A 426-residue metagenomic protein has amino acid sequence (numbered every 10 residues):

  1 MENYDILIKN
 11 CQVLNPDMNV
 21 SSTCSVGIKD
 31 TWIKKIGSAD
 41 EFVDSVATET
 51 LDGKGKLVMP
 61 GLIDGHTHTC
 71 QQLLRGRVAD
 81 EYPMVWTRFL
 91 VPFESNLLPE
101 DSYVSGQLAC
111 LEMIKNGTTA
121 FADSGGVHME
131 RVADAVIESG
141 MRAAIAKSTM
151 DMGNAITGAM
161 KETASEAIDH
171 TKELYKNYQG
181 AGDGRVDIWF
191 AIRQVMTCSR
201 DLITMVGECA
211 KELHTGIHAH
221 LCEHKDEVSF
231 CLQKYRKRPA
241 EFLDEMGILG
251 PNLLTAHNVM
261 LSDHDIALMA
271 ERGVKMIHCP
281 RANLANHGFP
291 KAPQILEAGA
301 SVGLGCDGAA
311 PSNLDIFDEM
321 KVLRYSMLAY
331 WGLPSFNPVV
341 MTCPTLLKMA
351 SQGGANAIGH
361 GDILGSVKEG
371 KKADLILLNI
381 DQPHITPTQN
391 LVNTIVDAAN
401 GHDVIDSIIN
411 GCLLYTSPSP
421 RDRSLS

Functional and structural regions predicted by a protein language model:
M1-I6, V13-M59: Histidine-rich, glycine-flanked metal-binding segment
N3-K9, V43-V85, Q107-K115: Replace "His-x-His-based motif
C11, K372-L414: C-terminal cap of metal-dependent C-N hydrolases
L73-V104, K147-S165, K225-G250, K275 (+1 more regions): Active-site gating loops and adjacent loop-to-helix segments of metal-dependent hydrolytic enzymes
R77-M141, A167-G182: Alpha-helical scaffold segments that flank or form the walls of functional sites
V132-V259: Metal-coordinating catalytic core of metallo-dependent amide/deamination hydrolases
E245-N252, P293-Q382, D397-A399: His/Asp/Glu-enriched, well-ordered alpha-helical/loop segment that forms or immediately abuts the divalent-metal
Y415-D422: Conserved small/polar residues in nucleotide/adenosyl-binding loops
